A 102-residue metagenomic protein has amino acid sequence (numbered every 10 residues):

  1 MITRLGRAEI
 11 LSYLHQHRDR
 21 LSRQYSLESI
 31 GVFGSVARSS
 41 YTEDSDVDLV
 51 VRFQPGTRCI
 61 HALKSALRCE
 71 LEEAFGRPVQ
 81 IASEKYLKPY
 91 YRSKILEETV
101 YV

Functional and structural regions predicted by a protein language model:
M1-S29, A37-E43, Q54-V102: Catalytic core of pol beta-like nucleotidyltransferases
V32: Hydrophobic alpha-helical positions that pack around
V47-R52: Short, aliphatic-rich beta-strand segments
